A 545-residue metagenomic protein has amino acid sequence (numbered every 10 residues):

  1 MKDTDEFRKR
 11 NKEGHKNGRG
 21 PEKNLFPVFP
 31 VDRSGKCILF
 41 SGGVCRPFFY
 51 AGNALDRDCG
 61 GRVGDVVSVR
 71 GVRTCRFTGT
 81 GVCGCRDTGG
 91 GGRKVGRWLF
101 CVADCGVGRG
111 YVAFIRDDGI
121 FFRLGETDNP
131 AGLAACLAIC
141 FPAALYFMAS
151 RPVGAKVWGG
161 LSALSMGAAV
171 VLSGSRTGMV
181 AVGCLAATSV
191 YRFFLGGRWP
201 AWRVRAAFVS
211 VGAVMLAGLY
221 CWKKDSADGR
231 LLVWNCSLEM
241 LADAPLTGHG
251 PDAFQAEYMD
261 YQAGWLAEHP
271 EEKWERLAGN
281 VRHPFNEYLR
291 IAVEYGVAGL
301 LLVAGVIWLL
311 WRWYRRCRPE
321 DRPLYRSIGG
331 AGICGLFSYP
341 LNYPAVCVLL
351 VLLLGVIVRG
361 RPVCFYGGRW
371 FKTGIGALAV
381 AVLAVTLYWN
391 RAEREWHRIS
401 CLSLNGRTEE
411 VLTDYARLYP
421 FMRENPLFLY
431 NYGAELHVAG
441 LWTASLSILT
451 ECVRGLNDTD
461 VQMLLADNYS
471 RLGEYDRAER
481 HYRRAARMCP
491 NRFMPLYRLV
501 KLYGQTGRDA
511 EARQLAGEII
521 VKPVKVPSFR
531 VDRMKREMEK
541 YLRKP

Functional and structural regions predicted by a protein language model:
M1-C101, F147-W158, V190-F194, R198-R205 (+10 more regions): Transmembrane signal-anchor hairpin modules in multi-pass inner-membrane enzymes, especially those that act on
K2, K23-F40, L55-I120, G125-Y220 (+5 more regions): Alpha-helical transmembrane segments of multi-pass inner-membrane proteins
R123, L185-A186, R205-P245, M259 (+3 more regions): Flexible juxtamembrane loops connecting transmembrane helices in multi-pass membrane enzymes that build or modify
P251-E294: Interfacial juxtamembrane loops and adjacent helix segments that form the catalytic/substrate-binding surfaces
V303-R394: Long, contiguous interaction/recruitment modules in multidomain scaffold/adaptor proteins
R417-L418, E451-C452, R484-A485, E518-I519: Canonical positions in the second alpha-helix
F428, V461-Q462, P495, F529: TPR alpha-solenoid repeat register
A486-R487, F493, K501-P527: TPR/TPR-like (Sel1-like) alpha-helical repeat modules
